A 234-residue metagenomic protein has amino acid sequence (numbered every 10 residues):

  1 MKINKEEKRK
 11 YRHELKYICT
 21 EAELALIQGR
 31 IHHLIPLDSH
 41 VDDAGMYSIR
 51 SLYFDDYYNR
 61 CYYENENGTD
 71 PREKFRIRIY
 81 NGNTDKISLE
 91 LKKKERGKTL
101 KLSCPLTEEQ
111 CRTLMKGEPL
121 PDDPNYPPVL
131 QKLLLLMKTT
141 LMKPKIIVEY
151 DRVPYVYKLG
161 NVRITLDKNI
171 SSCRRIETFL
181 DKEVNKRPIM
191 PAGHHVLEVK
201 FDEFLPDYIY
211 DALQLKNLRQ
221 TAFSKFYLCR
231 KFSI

Functional and structural regions predicted by a protein language model:
M1-I234: Phosphate-end processing signature that detects enzymes handling 5′-triphosphorylated RNA and polyphosphate
